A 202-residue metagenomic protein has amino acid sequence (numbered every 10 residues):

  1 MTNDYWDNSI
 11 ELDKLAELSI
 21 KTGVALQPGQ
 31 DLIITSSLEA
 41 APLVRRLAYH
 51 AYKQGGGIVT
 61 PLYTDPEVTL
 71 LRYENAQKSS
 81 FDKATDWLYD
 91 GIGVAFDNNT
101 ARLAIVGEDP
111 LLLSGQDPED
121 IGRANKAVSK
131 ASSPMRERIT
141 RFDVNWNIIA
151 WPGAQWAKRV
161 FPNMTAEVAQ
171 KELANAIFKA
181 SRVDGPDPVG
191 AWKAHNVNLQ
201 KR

Functional and structural regions predicted by a protein language model:
T2-R202: Active-site bordering "gate/hinge" segments that shape substrate access to catalytic or cofactor-binding pockets
